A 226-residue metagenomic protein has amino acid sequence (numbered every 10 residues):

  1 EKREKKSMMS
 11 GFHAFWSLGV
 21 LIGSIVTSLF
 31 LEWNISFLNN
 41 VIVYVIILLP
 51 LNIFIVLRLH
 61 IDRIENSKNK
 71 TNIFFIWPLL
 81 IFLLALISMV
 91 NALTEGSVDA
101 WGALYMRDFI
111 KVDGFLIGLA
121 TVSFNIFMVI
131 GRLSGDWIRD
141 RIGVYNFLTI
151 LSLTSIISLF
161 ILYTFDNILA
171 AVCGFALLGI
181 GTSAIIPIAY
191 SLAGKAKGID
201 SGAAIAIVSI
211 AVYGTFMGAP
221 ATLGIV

Functional and structural regions predicted by a protein language model:
E1-K2, A184-K197: Intracellular juxtamembrane helix-capping segments at the cytosolic ends of symmetry-related transmembrane helices
M8-H60: Helix-loop-helix hairpin linking two adjacent transmembrane segments in secondary transporters
S10, G114-V122, G202, A206: Small-residue hotspots at the loop-to-helix junctions and early N-terminal turns of transmembrane alpha-helices
S17-I22, N125-I126, I130, Y213-T215: Short hydrophobic/small-residue motifs within alpha-helical transmembrane segments of multi-pass transporter-like
L31, G131-G143: Helix-to-loop junctions at the C-terminal end of transmembrane segments in multipass secondary transporters
W77-V122, I126-I130: Extracytoplasmic gate region of multi-pass secondary transporters
I142-A189: C-terminal transmembrane helical hairpin of 12-TM major facilitator-type secondary transporters
I199-V226: A late C-terminal transmembrane helix in Major Facilitator Superfamily
